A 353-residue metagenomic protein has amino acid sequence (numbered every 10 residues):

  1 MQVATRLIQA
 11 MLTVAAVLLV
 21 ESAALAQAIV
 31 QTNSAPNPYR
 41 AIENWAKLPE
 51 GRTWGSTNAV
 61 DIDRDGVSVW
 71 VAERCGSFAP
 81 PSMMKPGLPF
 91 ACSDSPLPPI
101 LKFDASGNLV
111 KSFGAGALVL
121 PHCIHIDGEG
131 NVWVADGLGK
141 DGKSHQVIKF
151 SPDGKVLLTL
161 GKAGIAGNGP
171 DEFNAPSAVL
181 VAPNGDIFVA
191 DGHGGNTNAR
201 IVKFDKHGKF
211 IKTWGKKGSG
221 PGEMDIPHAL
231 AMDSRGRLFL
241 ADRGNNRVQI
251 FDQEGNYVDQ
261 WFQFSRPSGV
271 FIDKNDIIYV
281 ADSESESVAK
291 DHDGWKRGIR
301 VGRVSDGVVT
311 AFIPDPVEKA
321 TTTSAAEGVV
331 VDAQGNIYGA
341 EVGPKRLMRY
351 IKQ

Functional and structural regions predicted by a protein language model:
M1-L7: N-terminal secretory signal peptides that target proteins for export/translocation
L7-A10, A28-I29: Residue-level detector of intrinsically disordered terminal segments
Q9-A23: Bacterial N-terminal signal peptides
Q27-Q353: Eukaryotic scaffold repeat domains enriched in small/polar residues
